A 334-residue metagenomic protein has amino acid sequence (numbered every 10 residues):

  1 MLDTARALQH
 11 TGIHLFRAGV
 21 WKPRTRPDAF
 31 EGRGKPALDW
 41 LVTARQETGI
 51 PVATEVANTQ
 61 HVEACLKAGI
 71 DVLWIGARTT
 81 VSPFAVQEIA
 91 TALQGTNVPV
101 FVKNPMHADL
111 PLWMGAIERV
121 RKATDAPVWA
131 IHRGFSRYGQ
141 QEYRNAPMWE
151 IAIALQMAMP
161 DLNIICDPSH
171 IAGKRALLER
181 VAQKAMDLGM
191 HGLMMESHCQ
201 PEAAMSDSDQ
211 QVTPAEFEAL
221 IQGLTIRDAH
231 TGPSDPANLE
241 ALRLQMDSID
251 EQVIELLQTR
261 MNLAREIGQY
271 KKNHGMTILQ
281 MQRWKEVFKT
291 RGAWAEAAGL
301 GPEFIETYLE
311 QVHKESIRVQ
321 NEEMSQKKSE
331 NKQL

Functional and structural regions predicted by a protein language model:
M1-R6, K35-D39, A176-E179: Glycine-rich anion/phosphate-binding loops
D3-G19: Catalytic domains of carbohydrate-active enzymes, especially glycoside hydrolases
R6-Q9, L66, R121, M186: Non-catalytic positions within long, well-ordered alpha-helices that form the structural scaffold/packing of enzyme
H10-I13, I70, D125, M190: A structural motif
R17, E31-R33, G49-N58, V62 (+3 more regions): Catalytic beta/alpha-barrel core
R17-P36, C199-S208, I267-M276: Glycine-rich, proline-tolerant flexible connector loops at the mouths of alpha/beta enzymes
A85-A219, D228, G232-D235: Catalytic alpha/beta core domains of metabolic enzymes, predominantly
A229-L334: Domain-level signature for soluble enzymes in the chorismate/prephenate branch of the shikimate pathway
